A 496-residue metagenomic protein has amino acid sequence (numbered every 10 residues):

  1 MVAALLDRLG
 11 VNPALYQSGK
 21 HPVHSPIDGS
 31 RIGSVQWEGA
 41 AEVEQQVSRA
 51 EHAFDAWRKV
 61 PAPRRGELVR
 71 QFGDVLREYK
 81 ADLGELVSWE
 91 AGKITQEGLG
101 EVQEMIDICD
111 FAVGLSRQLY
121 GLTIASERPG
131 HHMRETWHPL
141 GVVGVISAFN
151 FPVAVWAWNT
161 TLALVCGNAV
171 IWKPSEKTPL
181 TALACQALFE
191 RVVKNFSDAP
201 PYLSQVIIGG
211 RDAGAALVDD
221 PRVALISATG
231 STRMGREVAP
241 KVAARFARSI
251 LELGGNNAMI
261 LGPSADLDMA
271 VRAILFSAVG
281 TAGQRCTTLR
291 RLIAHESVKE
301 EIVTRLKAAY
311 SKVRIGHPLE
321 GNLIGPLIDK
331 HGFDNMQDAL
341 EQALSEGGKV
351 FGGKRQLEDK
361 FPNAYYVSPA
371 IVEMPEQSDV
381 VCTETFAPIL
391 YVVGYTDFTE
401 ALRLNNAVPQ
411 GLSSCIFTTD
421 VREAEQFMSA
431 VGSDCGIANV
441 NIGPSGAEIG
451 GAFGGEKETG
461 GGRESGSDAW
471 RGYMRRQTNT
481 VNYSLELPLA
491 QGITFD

Functional and structural regions predicted by a protein language model:
M1-H131: N-terminal Rossmann-like NAD(P)+-binding subdomain of aldehyde/semialdehyde dehydrogenases
P22, Q36, R58-K59, A91 (+5 more regions): A structural signal for short, well-ordered beta-strand elements
D28-S34, D198, V223, I260 (+3 more regions): Conserved C-terminal structural/oligomerization subdomain of aldehyde/semialdehyde dehydrogenase
G29, R65, V87, C109 (+9 more regions): Residue-level signal for inorganic ion chemistry
A41, E78, D82, K93 (+7 more regions): Short alpha-helical
F54, R58, G73-K80, G84 (+19 more regions): Structural signal for hydrophobic packing residues in well-ordered secondary-structure cores of soluble enzyme domains
G121-M269, G321, Y395: Rossmann-like NAD(P) dinucleotide-binding subdomain of oxidoreductase/dehydrogenase enzymes
R191, R233-E376, R403, V440 (+2 more regions): ALDH superfamily catalytic-core signature
